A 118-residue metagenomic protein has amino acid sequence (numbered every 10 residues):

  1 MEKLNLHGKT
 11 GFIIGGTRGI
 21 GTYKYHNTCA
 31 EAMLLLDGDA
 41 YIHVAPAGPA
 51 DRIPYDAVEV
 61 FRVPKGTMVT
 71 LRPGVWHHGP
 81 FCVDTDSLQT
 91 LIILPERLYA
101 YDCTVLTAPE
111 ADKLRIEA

Functional and structural regions predicted by a protein language model:
M1-T10: Flexible N-terminal pre-Rossmann segment of NAD(P)-dependent oxidoreductases
T17-K65, H78-A118: Active-site region of the double-stranded beta-helix
L71-G74: Short beta-strand-centered segments at strand-helix junctions
